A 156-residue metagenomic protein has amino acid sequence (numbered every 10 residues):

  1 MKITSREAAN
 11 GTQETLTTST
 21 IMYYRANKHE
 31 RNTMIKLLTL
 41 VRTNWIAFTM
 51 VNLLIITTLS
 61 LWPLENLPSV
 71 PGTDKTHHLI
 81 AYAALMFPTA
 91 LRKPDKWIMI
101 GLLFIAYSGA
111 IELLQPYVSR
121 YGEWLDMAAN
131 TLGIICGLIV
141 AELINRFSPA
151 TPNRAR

Functional and structural regions predicted by a protein language model:
E7-S19, V51: Short, low-complexity, charge-dense intrinsically disordered segments
Y23, N27-F87, F104: "…centered on the first transmembrane helix and the immediately adjacent amphipathic helix/loop
T43-W45, K93-I100, E123-W124: Membrane-helix interface segments
T57, A83, F87-P88, G109 (+2 more regions): Alpha-helical transmembrane segments of multipass membrane proteins
S69-K75, I111-L132: Interfacial helix-loop-helix junctions of multi-pass membrane proteins
Y82, G122-I144: Alpha-helical transmembrane segments that form the membrane-embedded catalytic/substrate-binding core of multi-pass
T89-P94, I139-N145: Structural signal for the C-terminal ends of transmembrane alpha-helices and the immediately following loop
P149-R156: Short, charged juxtamembrane terminal tails flanking transmembrane helices
